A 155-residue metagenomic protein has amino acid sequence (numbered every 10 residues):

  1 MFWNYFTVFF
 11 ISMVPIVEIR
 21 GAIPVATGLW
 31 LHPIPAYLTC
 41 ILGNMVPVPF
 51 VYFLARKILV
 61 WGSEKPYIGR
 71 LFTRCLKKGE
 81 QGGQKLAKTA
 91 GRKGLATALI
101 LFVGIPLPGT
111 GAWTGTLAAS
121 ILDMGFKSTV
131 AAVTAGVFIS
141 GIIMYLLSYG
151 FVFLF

Functional and structural regions predicted by a protein language model:
M1-F9, L29-V103, K127-S128, T134 (+1 more regions): Membrane-interfacial helix-loop-helix
I11, L29, L42, P108-T110 (+3 more regions): Short glycine-rich loop/turn motifs that provide flexible caps or phosphate-binding loops at active sites
M13-V25, P106-L117: Transmembrane helix boundary and interhelical junction motifs in multipass membrane proteins
A26, A119-I121, V152: Helix-capping/transition residues at the boundaries of transmembrane alpha-helices and the short helical linkers
A118-I139: Interfacial loop-to-transmembrane junctions
